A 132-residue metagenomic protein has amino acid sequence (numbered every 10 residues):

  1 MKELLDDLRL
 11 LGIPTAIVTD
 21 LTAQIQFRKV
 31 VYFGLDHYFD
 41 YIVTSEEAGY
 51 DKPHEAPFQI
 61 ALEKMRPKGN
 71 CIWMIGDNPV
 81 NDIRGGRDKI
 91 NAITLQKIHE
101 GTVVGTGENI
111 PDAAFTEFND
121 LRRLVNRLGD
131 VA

Functional and structural regions predicted by a protein language model:
K2, D6-L10, A16-A132: Asp-based, Mg2+/Mn2+-dependent phosphohydrolase catalytic module
